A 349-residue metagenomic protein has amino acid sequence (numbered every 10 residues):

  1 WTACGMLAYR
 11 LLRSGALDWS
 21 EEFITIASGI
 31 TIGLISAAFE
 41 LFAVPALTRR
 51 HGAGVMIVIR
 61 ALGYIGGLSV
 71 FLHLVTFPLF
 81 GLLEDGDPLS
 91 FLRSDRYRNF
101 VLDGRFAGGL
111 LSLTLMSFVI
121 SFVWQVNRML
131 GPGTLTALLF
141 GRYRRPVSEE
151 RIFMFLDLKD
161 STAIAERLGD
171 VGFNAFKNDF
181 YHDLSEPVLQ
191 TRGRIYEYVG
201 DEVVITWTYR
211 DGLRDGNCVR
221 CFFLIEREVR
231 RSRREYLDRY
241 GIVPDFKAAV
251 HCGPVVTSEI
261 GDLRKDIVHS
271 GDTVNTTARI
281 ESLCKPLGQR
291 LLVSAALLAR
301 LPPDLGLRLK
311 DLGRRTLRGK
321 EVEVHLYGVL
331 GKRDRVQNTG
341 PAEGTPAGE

Functional and structural regions predicted by a protein language model:
C4-L17, F77-G86: Juxtamembrane "helix-exit" motif on the non-cytosolic side of transmembrane helices
I30-R50: Canonical alpha-helical transmembrane segments
F39, A43, I57-G104: Hydrophobic transmembrane alpha-helices
D87-E149: Regulatory cytosolic signal-relay segments
R145-R220: Catalytic NTP-binding/metal-coordinating core of nucleotidyl cyclase/transferase enzymes
P187-N217, R233-D272: Catalytic core of nucleotidyl cyclases, primarily class III adenylyl/guanylyl cyclases
H251, D272-A295: Catalytic/regulatory signature loops of cyclic-dinucleotide turnover enzymes and related class III nucleotidyl cyclases
P286-E349: Cytosolic regulatory/linker segments at or just downstream of nucleotide-handling modules in signal-transduction
